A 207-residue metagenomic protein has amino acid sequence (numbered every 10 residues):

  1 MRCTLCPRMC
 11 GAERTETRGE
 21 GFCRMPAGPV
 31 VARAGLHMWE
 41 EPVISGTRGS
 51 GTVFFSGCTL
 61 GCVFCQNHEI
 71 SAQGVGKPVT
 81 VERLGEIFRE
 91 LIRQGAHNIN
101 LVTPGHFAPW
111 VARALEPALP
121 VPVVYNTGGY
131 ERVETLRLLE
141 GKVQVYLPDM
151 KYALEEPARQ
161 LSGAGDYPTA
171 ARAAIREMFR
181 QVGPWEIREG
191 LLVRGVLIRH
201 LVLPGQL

Functional and structural regions predicted by a protein language model:
M1-A34: Cysteine-cluster motifs in flexible loop/terminal segments that predominantly coordinate metals
R24-V145, L154-E155, E186, V193: Conserved Radical SAM active-site core
V79, S162-A170: Alpha-helix N-cap and loop-to-helix initiation/capping positions
T127-E131, P168, H200-L207: Active-site glycine- and acidic-residue-rich loops that bind and position anionic ligands or nucleotide-like cofactors
S162, I175-L207: Conserved strand-turn element in the central/C-terminal portion of the radical SAM core barrel that lines
